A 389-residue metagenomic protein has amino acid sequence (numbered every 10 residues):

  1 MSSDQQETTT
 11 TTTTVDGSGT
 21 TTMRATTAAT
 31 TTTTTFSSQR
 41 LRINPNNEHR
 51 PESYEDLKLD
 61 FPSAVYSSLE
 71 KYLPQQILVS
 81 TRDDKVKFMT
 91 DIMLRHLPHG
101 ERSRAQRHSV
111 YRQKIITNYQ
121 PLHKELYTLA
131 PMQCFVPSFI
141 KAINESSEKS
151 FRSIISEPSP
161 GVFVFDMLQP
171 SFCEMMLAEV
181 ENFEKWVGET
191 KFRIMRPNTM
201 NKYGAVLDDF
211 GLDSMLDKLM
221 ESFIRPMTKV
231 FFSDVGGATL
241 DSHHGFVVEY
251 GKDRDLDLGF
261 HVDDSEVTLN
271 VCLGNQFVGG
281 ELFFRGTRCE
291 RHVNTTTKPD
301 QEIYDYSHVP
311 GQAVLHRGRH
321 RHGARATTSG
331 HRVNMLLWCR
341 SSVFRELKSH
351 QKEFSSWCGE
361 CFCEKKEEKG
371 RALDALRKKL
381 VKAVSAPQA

Functional and structural regions predicted by a protein language model:
M1-P160, W357-E364, R371-D374, K378-A389: Fe(II)/2-oxoglutarate
S2-Q6, K229-E360, A389: Catalytic core of non-heme Fe(II) oxygenases with the double-stranded beta-helix
Q5, I115, T128-A238, S356: Non-heme Fe(II)/2-oxoglutarate
N47, P62, Y66, R82 (+12 more regions): Generic preference for well-ordered alpha-helical elements
L57, F139, F163-V164, L256 (+1 more regions): Residues marking the start of alpha-helices
V206-L216, E281, F344-R345, A386-A389: Short N-terminal helix-initiation segments at or just after the protein's N-terminus
V333-V343, K366-A372, K378: C-terminal "cap" of GNAT-fold acetyltransferases
